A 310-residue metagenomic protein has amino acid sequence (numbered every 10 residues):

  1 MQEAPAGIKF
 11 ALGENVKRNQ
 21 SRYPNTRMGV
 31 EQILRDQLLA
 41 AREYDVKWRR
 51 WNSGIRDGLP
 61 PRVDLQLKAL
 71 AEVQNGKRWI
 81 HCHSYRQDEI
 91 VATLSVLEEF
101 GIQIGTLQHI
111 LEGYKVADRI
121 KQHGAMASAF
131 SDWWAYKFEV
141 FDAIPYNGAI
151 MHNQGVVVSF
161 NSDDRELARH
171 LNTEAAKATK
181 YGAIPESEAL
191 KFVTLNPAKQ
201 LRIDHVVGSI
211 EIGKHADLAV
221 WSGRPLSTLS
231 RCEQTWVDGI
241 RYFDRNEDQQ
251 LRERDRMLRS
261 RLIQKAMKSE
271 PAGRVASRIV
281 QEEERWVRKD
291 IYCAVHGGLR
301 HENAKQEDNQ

Functional and structural regions predicted by a protein language model:
M1-T106, R231, V237, D244-N309: Polyanionic/metal-chelating signatures
Q66, E89, G113, A143-I144 (+1 more regions): Amphipathic coiled-coil/heptad-repeat helices and related helical stalk/stem segments that mediate oligomerization
W79, D118-K121, A125-W221: His/Asp/Glu-enriched, well-ordered alpha-helical/loop segment that forms or immediately abuts the divalent-metal
Q87-V91, I110-A117, L167-A168: Active-site environment of divalent metal-dependent phosphoester hydrolases
I90-L97, V116-K121, A175: Distinct, well-ordered alpha-helical segments
I102-H109, M126-S131: Short hydrophobic/aromatic-enriched beta-strand-loop microsegments
H109-L111, S131-Y136, I240: Short, acidic/turn-prone active-site loops that include or flank metal/cofactor- and phosphate-binding residues
Y181, P185, L190, L218-R224 (+2 more regions): Active-site or pore-adjacent capping/gating segments
